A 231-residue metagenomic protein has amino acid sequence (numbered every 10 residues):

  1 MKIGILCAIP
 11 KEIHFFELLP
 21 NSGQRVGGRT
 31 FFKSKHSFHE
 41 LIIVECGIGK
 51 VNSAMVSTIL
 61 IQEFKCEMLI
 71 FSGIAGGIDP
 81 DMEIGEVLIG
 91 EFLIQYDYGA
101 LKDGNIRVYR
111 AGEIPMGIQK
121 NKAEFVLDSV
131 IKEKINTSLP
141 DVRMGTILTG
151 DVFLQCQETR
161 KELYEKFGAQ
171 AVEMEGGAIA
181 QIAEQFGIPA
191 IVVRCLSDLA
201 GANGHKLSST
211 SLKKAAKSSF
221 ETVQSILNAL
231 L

Functional and structural regions predicted by a protein language model:
M1-F64: N-terminal short beta-loop-beta anion/metal-coordinating cradle
L41-C46, T146-L148, V193: Active-site-proximal beta-strand elements of phosphoester/diester hydrolases
C66-I70: Proline-aspartate-enriched helix->loop->beta-strand connector
I78-K166: Mid-sequence, gly/pro-rich, charge-dense loop/helix-turn segments that line enzyme active sites
V130-D141, I182, E221-A229: Generic non-transmembrane alpha-helical segments
F153-H205: A C-terminal functional module that forms or caps the active site or interfaces directly with catalytic machinery
A200-L231: His/Asp/Glu-rich mid-to-C-terminal helical/loop segments that flank catalytic regions of hydrolases
